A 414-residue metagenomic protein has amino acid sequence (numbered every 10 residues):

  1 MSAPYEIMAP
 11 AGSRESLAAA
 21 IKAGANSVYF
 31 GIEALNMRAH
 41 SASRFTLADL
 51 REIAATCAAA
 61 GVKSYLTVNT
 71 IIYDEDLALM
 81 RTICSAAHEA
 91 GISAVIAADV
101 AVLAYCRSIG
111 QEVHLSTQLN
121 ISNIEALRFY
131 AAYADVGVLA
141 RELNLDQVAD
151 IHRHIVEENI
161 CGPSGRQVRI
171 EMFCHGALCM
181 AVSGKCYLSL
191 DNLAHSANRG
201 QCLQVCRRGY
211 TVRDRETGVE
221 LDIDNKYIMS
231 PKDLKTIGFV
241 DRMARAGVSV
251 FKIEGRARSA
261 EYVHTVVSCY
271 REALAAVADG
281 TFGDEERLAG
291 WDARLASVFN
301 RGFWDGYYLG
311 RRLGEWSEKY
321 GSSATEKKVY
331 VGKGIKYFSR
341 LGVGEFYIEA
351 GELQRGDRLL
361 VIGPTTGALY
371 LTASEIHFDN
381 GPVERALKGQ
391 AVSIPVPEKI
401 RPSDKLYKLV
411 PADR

Functional and structural regions predicted by a protein language model:
M1-A23, S27-A39, I53-A54, A60-T70 (+5 more regions): Surface-exposed amphipathic alpha-helical tracts and adjacent flexible/coil segments at the periphery of soluble enzymes
S43-D49, A78-I83: Charged helix-capping and loop-helix junction motifs
M80-S116: Well-ordered mid-protein domain cores that form the structural environment of catalytic cofactors
S122-L127: Short, glycine/polar-rich helix-capping loops at beta-to-alpha or helix-loop-helix junctions that flank or form
A131: Positively charged, amphipathic and often flexible ligand-engagement surfaces
